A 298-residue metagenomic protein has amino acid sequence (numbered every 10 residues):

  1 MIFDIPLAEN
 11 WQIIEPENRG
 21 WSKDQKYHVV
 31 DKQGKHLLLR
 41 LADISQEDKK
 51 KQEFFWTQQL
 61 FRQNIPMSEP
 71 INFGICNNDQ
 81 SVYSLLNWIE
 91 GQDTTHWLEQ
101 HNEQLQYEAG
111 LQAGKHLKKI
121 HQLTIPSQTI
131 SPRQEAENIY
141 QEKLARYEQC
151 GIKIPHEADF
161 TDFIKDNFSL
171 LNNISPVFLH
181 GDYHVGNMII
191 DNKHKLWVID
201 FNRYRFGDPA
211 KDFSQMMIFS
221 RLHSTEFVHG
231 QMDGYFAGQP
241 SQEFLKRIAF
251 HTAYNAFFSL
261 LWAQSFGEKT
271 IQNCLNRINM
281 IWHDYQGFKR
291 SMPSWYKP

Functional and structural regions predicted by a protein language model:
M1-E9, L111, K119-G181, C274 (+2 more regions): An alpha-helical support segment within catalytic cores of ATP-dependent transferases
F3-Q12, Q63-M67, Q239: Short secondary-structure junctions
E15-S131: ATP-binding pocket architecture of kinase catalytic cores
Q25-V30, I164-F213: Active-site acidic catalytic loop and adjacent metal/ATP-binding pocket of ATP-dependent phosphoryl transfer enzymes
K26, L39, P70, N87 (+7 more regions): Generic structural signal for small/hydrophobic residues in well-ordered secondary structure, especially within
T57, N102-E103, W197, S214-M216 (+1 more regions): Glycine-rich, phosphate-binding/catalytic loops in enzymes
S131, P240-H251: All-alpha amphipathic helical-bundle segments outside canonical DNA-binding/catalytic cores that form hydrophobic
A210-P240, T252-K269, I278-I281: Active-site activation/catalytic loop segments of kinase-like enzymes and analogous catalytic loops in related
